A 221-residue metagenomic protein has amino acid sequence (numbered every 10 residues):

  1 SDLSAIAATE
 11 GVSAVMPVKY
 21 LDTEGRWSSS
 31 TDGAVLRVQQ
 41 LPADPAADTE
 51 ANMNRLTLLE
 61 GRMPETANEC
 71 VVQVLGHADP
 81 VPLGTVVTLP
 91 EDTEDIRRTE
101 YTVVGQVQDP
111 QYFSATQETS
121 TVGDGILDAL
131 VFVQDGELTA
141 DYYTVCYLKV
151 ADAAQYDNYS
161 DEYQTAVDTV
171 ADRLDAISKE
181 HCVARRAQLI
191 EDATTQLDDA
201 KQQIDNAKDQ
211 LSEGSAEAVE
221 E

Functional and structural regions predicted by a protein language model:
S1-E221: Basic-flanked hydrophobic alpha-helices used for secretion and membrane insertion
